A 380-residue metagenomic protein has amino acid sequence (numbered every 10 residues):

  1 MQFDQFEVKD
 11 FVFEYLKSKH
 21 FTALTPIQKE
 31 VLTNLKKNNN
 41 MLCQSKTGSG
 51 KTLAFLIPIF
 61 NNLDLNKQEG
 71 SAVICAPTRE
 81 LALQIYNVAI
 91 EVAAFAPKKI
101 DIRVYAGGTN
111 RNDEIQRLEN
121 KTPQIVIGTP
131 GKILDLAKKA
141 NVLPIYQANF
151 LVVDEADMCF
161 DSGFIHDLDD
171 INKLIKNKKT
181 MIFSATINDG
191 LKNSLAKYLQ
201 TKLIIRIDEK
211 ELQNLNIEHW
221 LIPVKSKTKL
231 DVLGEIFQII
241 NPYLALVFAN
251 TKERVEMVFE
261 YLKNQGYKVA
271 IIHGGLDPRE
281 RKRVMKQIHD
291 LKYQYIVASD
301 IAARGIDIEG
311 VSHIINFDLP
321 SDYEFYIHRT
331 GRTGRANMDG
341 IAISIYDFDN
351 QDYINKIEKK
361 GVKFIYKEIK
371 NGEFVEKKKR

Functional and structural regions predicted by a protein language model:
Q2-K379: Conserved helicase RecA-like core
